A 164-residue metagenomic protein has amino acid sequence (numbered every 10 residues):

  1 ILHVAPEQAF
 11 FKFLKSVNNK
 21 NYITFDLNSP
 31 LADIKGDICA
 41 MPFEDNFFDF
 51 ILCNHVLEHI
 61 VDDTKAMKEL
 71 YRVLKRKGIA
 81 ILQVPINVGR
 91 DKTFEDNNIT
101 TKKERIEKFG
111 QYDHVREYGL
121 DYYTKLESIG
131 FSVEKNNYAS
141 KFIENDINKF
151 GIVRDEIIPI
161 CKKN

Functional and structural regions predicted by a protein language model:
I1-T101, L120-E127, I157-K163: Conserved SAM-binding loop
E58, G110, H114, K149: Conserved aromatic-histidine-acidic binding/catalytic patches
I86, Y112-V115, S140-F142: Catalytic cores of nucleotide-sugar-dependent glycosyltransferases that transfer UDP/GDP/TDP-activated
T100-R116: Conserved catalytic/acceptor-binding region of the Class I
E104-E107, K125-S128, I147-N148: Charge-rich, low-complexity linker and terminal segments
Y112-N136: Short alpha-helix
I129-F131, K135-N164: Core SAM-dependent methyltransferase catalytic element
